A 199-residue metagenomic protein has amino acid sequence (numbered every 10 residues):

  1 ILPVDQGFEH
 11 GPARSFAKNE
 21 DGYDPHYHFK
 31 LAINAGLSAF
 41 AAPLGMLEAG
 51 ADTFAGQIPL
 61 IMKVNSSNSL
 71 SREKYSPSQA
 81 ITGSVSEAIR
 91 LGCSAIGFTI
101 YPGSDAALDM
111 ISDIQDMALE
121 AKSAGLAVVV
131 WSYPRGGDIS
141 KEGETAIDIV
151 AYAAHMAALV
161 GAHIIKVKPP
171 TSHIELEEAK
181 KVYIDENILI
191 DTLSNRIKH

Functional and structural regions predicted by a protein language model:
D5-H199: Alpha/beta enzyme core
